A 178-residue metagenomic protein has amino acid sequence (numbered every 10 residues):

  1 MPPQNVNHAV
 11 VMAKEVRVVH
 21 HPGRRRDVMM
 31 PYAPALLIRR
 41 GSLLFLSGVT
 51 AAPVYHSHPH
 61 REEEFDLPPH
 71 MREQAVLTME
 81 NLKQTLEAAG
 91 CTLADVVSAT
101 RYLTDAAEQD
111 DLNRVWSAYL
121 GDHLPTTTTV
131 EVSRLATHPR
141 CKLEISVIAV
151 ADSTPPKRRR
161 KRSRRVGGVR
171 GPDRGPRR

Functional and structural regions predicted by a protein language model:
M1-E80, Q84-A89, A94-S98, L103-R178: N-terminal presequence-like segments and the immediate start of the first folded domain
